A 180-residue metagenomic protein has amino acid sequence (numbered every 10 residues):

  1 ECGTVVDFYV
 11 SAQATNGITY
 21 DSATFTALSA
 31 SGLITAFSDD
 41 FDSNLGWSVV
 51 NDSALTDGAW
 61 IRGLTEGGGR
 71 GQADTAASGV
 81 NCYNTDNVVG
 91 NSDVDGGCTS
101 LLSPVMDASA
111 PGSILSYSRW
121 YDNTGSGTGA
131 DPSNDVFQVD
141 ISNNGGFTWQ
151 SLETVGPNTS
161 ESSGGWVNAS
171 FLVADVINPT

Functional and structural regions predicted by a protein language model:
E1-L45, N51-D57, P104, I141: Glycan-association/targeting regions that enable binding to alpha-glucans and other polysaccharides
G3-D7, G112, P179-T180: Extracellular Ig-like/FN3 beta-sandwich strand-entry sites
S11, S22, S126-V155: Non-cytosolic beta-sandwich-type ligand-binding/adhesion modules
A12, V105, R119-Y121, V173: Hydrophobic beta-strand positions in extracellular immunoglobulin-like domains
I34-G97, G127, D131-D135, N158-N168: Extracellular glycan-recognition surfaces and repeat-rich motifs
N91-A110, I114, V167-S170: Short beta-strands within extracellular/lumenal beta-sheet-rich domains
P111-D131: A short beta-strand element within beta-rich, extracytoplasmic domains of secreted/secretory-pathway proteins
F147-N178: Extracellular carbohydrate recognition and processing domains and analogous Trp-centered ligand-binding platforms
